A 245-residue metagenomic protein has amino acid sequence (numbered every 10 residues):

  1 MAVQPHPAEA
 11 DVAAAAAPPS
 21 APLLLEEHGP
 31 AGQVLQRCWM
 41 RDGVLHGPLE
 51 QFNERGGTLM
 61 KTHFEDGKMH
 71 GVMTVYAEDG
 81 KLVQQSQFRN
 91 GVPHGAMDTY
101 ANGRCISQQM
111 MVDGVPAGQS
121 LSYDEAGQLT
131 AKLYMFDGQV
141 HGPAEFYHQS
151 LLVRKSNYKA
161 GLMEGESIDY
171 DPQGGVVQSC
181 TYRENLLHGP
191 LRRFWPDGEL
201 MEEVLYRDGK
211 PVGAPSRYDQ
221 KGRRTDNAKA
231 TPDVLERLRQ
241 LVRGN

Functional and structural regions predicted by a protein language model:
M1-N245: Glycine/tyrosine- and acidic-biased, solvent-exposed loop/turn segments at the edges of beta-strands
